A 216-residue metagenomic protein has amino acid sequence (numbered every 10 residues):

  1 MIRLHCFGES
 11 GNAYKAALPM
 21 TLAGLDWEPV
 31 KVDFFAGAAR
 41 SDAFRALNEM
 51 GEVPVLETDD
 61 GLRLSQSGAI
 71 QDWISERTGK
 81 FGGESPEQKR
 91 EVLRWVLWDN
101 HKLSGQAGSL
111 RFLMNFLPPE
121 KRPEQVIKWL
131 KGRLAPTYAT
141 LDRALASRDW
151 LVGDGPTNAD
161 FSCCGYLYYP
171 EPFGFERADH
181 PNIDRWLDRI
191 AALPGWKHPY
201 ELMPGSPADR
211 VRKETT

Functional and structural regions predicted by a protein language model:
M1-K128, D142: GST-like domain detector, emphasizing the conserved glutathione-binding G-site in the N-terminal thioredoxin-like
F34-F35, A159, P204-G205: Conserved beta-strand edge residues that scaffold enzyme active sites
G37-A38, I74, D188, P207-D209: Short secondary-structure boundary/hinge segments and terminal tails
P54-E57, L151, K197: Short beta-strand(s) of the beta-wing in winged-helix/HTH DNA-binding folds
A69, N182, G195: Residue-level recognition of oxygen-bearing side chains
S75, Y166-L167, Y200: Active-site-flanking alpha-helical
E87, W95-A192: GST-like fold's C-terminal all-alpha helical module
W196-T216: Terminal-tail/helix-coil boundary detector
